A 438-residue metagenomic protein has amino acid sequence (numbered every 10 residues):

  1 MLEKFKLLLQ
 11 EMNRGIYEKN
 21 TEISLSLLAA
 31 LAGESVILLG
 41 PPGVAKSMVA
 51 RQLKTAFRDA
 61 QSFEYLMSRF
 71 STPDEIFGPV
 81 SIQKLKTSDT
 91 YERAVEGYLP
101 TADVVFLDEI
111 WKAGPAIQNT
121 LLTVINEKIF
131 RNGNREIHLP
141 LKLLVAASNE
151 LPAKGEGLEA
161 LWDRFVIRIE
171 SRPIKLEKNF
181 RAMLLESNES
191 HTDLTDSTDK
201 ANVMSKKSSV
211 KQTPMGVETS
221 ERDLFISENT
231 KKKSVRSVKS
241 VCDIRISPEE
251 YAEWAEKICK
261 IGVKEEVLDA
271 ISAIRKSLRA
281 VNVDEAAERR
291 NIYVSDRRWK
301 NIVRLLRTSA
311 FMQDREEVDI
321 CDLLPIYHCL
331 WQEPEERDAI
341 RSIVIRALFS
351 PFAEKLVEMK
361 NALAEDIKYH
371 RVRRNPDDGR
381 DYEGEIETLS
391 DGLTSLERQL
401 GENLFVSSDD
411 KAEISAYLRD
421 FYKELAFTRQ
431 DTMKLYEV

Functional and structural regions predicted by a protein language model:
L2-P41: Pre-Walker A (pre-P-loop) alpha-helix and adjacent loop at the N terminus of AAA/AAA+ ATPase modules, a conserved
L25-L28, L85-V105: Conserved alpha-helical scaffold flanking the Walker A/P-loop in AAA+ ATPase domains
L31-S68: Walker A/P-loop
A60, Q83-S88, V104-I117, T123-H191 (+2 more regions): Canonical AAA+ ATPase core
F70-D89: Conserved NTP-binding/hydrolysis module of P-loop NTPases
S190-N202, K206-C242: Short, low-complexity, charge-dense intrinsically disordered segments
K239-D338: Basic, amphipathic alpha-helical bundle interface domains used for macromolecular binding and assembly
D338-V438: Terminal-proximal interaction/regulatory segments of ATP-powered molecular machines
